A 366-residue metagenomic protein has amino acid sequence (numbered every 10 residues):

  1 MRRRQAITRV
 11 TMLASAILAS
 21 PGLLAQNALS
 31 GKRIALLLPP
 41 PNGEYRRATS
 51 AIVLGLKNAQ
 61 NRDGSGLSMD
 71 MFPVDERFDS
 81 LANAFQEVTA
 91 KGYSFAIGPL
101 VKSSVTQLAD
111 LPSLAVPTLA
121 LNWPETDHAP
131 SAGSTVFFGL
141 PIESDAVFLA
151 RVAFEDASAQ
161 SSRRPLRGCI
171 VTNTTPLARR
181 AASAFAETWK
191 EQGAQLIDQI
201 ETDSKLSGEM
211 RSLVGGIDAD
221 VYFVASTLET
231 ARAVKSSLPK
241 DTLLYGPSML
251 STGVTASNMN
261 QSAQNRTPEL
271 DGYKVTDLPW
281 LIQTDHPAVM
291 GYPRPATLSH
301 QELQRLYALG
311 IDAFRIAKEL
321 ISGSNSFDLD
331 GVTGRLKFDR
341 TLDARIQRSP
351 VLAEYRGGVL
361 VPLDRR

Functional and structural regions predicted by a protein language model:
Q5-A25: N-terminal export signals
S30-I52, G168-V171: Short beta-strand segments enriched in small/hydrophobic residues
G31, R47-A51, R62-H128, T230: Beta-alpha junction/loop-to-helix N-cap segments that form part of ligand/metal-binding clefts
D63-D75, S134, K190-S204: Short beta-strand elements in bilobed, periplasmic/extracellular small-molecule ligand-binding domains
S94-V171, T175-L196, L243, P247-N265: Extracytoplasmic ligand/sensor domains, especially the bilobed periplasmic-binding protein
K102-L108, G215-T242: Hydrophobic alpha-helical
K235-I311: Extracellular/periplasmic periplasmic-binding protein-like sensory domains
P293-D364: Segments of small-molecule ligand-sensing domains
